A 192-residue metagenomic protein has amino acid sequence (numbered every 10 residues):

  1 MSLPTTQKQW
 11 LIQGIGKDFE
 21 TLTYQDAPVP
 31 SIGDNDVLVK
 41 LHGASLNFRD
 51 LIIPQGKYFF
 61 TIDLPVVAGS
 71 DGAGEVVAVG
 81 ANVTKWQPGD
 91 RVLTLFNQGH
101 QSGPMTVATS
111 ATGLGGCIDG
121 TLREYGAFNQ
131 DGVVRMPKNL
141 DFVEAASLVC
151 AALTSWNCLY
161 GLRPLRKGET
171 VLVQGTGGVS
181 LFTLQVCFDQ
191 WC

Functional and structural regions predicted by a protein language model:
M1-K8: Eukaryotic N-terminal low-complexity, Ser/Thr- and Lys/Arg-rich leader segments that predominantly function as
G16-L22, F48-D50: Short N-terminal binding/cap micro-motifs at the start of the first secondary-structure element
P28-A44, K57-Q101, P137-N139: Glycine-rich beta-strand-centered segment in the early N-terminal region that forms part of a ligand/cofactor-binding
F48-Q55, G103: Cytochrome P450 core scaffold surrounding the K-helix E-X-X-R motif and the conserved "meander" helix-loop region
V92, K138-C192: Mid-domain Rossmann-like dinucleotide-binding core that forms the NAD(H)/NADP(H) cofactor-binding site
G99-T109: Short, Lys/Arg- and Gly-enriched loop/turn segments at beta-strand edges
A111-A127: Short peripheral tails and domain-boundary helices/loops at the edges of structured domains
A127-R135, N139: Structured surface patches comprising rigid loops and adjacent beta-strands/short helices at the edges of well-ordered
